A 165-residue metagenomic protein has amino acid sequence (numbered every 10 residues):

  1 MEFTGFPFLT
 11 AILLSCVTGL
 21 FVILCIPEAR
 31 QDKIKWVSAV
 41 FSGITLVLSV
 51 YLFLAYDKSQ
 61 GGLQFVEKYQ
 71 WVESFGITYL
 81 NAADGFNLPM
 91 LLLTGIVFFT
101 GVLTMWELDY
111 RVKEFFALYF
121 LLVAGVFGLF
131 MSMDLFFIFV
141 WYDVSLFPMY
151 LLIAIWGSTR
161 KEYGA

Functional and structural regions predicted by a protein language model:
M1-C25, L129-M149: Alpha-helical transmembrane segments and their immediate interhelical/interface regions in integral membrane proteins
M1-F8, I23-L103, E107-A117: Transmembrane helix-loop-helix hairpins at membrane boundaries of multipass inner-membrane proteins
I12-C16, S38-F41, T94, Y119 (+1 more regions): Residue-level recognition of transmembrane alpha-helices in multi-pass small-molecule transporters/permeases
T18-L20, F98-F99, L121-V126: Hydrophobic, membrane-inserted alpha-helices
G19, G76, G85, G125 (+1 more regions): Glycine-centered flexibility sites
L20, L46-S49, V102, F127 (+1 more regions): Hydrophobic transmembrane alpha-helices of multi-pass small-molecule transporters
A29-I34, E114-L121, G125-A165: Alpha-helical multi-pass transmembrane bundles of energy-transducing inner-membrane proteins
